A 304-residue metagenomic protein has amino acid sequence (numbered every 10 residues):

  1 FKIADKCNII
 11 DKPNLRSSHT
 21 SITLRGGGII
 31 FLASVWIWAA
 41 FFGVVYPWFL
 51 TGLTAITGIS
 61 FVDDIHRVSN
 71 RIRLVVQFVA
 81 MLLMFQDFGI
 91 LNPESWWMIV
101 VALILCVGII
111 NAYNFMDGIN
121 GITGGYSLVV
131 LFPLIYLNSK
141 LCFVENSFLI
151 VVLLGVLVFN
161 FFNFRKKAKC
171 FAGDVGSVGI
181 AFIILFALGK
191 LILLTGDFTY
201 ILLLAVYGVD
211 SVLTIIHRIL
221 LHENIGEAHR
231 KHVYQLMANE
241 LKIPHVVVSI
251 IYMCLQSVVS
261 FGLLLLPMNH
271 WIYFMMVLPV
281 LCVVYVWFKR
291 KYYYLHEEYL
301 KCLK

Functional and structural regions predicted by a protein language model:
F1-L24, I215-V246, Y299-K301: Cytosolic, membrane-interface loops and tails of multi-pass inner-membrane proteins
F1-V212: "…together with the soluble PPM/PP2C metallo-phosphatase catalytic core" -> "…together with the soluble PPM/PP2C
A55, I59, V76, A80 (+1 more regions): Alpha-helical transmembrane segments and their immediate juxtamembrane interface regions
S69-R73, G173, A205, I243-I251 (+1 more regions): Membrane-interface starts of transmembrane alpha-helices
V158, S257-G262, V283-V284: Aromatic-anchored segments of alpha-helical transmembrane domains
V209-I225, L266, V284-Y293: Membrane-helix cytosolic exit motif
K231, N239-V258, G262, P267: Alpha-helical transmembrane segments of integral membrane proteins, especially multi-pass inner/plasma-membrane
